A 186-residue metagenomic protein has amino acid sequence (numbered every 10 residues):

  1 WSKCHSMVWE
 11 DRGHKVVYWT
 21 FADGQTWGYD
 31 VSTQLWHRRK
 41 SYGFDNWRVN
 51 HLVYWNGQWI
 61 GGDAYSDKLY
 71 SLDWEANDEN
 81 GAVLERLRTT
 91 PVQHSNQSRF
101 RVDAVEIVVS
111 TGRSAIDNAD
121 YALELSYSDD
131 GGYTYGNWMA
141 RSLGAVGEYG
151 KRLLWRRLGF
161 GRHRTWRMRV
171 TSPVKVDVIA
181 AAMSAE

Functional and structural regions predicted by a protein language model:
W1-E186: Beta-sheet repeat architectures centered on beta-propellers
